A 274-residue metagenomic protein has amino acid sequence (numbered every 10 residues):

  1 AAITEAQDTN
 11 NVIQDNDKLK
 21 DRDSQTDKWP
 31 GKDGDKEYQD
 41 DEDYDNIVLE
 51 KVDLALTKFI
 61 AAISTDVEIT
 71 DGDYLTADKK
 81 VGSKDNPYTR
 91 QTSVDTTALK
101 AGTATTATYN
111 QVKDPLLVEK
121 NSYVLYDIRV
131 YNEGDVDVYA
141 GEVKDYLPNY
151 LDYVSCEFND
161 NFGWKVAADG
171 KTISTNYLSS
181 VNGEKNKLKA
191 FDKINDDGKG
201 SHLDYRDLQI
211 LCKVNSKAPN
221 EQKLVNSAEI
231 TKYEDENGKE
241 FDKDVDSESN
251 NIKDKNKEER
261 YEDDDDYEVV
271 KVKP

Functional and structural regions predicted by a protein language model:
A1-P274: Exported/extracytosolic protein signature
